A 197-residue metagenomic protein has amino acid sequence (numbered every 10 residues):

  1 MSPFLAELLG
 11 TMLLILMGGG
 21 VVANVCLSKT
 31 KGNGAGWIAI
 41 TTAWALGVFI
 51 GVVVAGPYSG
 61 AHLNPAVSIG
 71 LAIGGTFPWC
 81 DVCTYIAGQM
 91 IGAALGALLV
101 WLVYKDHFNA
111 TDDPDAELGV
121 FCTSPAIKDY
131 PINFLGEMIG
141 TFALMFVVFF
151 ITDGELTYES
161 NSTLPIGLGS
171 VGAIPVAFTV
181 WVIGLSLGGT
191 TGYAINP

Functional and structural regions predicted by a protein language model:
M1-P197: Membrane-interface helix-loop junctions and terminal tails of multi-pass membrane proteins
